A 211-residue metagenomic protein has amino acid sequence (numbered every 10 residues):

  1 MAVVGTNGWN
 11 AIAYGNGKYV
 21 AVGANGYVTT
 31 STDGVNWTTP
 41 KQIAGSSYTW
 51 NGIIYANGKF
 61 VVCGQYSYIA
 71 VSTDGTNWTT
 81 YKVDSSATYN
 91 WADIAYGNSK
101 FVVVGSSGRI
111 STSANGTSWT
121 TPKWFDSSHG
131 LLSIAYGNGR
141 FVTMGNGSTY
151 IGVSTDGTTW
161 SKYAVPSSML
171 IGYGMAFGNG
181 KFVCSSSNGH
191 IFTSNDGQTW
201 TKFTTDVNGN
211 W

Functional and structural regions predicted by a protein language model:
M1-W211: Residue-level hotspots at or immediately adjacent to binding/recognition sites across diverse folds
